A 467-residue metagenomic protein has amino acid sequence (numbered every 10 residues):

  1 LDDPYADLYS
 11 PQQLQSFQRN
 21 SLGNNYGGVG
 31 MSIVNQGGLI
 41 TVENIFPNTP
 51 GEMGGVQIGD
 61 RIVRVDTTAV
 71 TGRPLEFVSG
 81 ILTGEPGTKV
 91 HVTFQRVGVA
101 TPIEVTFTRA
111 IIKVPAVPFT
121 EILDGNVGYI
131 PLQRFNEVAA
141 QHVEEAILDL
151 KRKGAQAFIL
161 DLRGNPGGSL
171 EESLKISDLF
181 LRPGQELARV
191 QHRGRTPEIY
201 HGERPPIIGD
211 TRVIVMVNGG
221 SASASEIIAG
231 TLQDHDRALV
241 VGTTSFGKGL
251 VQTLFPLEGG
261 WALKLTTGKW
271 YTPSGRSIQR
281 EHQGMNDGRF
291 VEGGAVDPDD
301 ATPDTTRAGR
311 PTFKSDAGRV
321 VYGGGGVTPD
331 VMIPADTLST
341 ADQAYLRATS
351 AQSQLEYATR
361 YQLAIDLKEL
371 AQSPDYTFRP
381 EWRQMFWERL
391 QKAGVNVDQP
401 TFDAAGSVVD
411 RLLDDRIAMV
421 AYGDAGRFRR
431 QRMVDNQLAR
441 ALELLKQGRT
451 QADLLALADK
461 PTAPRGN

Functional and structural regions predicted by a protein language model:
L1-T41, G87-F119, A188, R432-L442 (+1 more regions): Extended, small/polar residue-biased N-terminal targeting/export presequences and adjacent propeptide/linker tracts
N20-N24, T83, G268, T302: Short Gly/Pro-enriched turn/cap motifs at secondary-structure boundaries
T41-I58, V63-G259: Cleft-lining beta-strand/loop regions that shape enzyme active-site pockets
T71, E104, K264, Q279-R280 (+1 more regions): A sequence-level detector of short linear motifs
A224, D236-R237, T243, G247-P311: Polar, glycine-rich mid-to-C-terminal structural blocks that act as macromolecule-binding/assembly scaffolds
S277-I278, H282-N467: Conserved functional hotspot residues or short segments at active or partner-binding sites across diverse domains
